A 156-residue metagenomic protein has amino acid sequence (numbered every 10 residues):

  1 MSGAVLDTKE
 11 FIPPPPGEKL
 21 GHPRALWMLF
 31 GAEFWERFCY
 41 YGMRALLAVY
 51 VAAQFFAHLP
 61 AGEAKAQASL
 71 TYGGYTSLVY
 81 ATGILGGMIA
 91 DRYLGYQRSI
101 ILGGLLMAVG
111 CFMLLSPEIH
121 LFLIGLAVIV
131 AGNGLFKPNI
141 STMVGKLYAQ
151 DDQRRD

Functional and structural regions predicted by a protein language model:
M1-R37, Y41: Cytosolic juxtamembrane N-terminal segment immediately preceding the first transmembrane helix of multi-pass
M28-A52, K137-S141: Extracytoplasmic
F34, G110, H120-N139: Hydrophobic core of transmembrane alpha-helices in multi-pass small-molecule transporters, especially MFS/SLC-type
A45-S69: Short amphipathic helix-loop junctions that connect adjacent transmembrane helices in Major Facilitator Superfamily/SLC
A57, I101-I124: C-terminal ends and interior cores of transmembrane alpha-helices in multi-pass membrane transporters/permeases
S69-D91, K137: Central cavity-lining transmembrane alpha-helices of secondary-active solute carriers, predominantly the Major
D91-G104, D151-R155: Cytoplasmic membrane-interface "Motif A"-like loop-to-helix N-cap segments of 12-TM Major Facilitator Superfamily
L135-A149: Intracellular juxtamembrane helix-capping segments at the cytosolic ends of symmetry-related transmembrane helices
